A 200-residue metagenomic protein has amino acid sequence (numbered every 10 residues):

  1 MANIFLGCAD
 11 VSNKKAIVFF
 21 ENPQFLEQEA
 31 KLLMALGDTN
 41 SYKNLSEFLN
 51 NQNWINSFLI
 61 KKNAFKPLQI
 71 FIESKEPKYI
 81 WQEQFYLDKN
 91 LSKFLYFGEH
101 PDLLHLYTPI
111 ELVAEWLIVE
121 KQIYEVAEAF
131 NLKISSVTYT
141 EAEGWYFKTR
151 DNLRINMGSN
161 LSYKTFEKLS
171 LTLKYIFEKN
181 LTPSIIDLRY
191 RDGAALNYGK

Functional and structural regions predicted by a protein language model:
A2, A35, L68-G144, K148-I155: Extracytoplasmic segments of membrane-associated envelope/inner-membrane machinery
A2-L32: Acidic, glycine-rich low-complexity/disordered segments
F20-W54, L95-E120, E125-V126, N160-S162 (+1 more regions): Periplasmic/extracytosolic POTRA-like scaffold domains at the N-termini of outer-membrane and outer-envelope
N22, K62-A64, I72-E76, T138-E143 (+4 more regions): A mature extracytoplasmic/lumenal domain signature
Y42-K43, E47-K66, S135-S136: Short, well-structured beta-strand/strand-turn elements
N56-S57, P77-Y79, R154-N156, Y175 (+1 more regions): Short beta-strands and strand-coil junctions in structured, solvent-facing domains, enriched
E167-K200: Extracytoplasmic/luminal low-complexity segments enriched in Pro/Gly and acidic/polar residues that act as flexible
